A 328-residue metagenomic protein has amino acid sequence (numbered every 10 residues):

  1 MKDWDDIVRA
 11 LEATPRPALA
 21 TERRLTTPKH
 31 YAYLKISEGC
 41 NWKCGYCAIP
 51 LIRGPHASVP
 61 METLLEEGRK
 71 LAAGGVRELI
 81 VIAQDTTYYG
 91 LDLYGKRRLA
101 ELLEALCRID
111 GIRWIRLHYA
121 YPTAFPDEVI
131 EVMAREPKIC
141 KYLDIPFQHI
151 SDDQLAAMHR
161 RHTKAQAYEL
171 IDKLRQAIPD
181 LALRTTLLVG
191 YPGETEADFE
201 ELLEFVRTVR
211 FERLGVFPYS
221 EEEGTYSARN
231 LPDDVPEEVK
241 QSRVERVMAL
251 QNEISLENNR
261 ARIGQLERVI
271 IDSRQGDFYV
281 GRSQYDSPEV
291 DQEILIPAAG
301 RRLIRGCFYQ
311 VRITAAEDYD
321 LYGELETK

Functional and structural regions predicted by a protein language model:
M1-Y89, E128, I139, L143 (+7 more regions): Proteins enriched for Cys/Gly/acidic motifs involved in redox and nucleic-acid/cofactor modification
T26-H30, C40-W42, I139, H149 (+6 more regions): Short flexible coil/turn linkers enriched for glycine and charged/polar residues that connect secondary-structure
C44, L64, V81, L117 (+7 more regions): Conserved, mostly hydrophobic/aromatic
A73-F199, R207: Conserved SAM/AdoMet-binding glycine-rich loop
R77, R113, E212, C307 (+1 more regions): Short acidic/polar active-site loop segments enriched in Thr and Asp
A83, Y119, F147-H149, T185-V189 (+6 more regions): Active-site proximal loops enriched in glycine and acidic residues that flank catalytic Cys/His/Asp and coordinate
L155-M158, Y226-N230: Short acidic, glycine/proline-rich loop/turn micro-motifs
R229-K328: Terminal RNA-binding accessory module
